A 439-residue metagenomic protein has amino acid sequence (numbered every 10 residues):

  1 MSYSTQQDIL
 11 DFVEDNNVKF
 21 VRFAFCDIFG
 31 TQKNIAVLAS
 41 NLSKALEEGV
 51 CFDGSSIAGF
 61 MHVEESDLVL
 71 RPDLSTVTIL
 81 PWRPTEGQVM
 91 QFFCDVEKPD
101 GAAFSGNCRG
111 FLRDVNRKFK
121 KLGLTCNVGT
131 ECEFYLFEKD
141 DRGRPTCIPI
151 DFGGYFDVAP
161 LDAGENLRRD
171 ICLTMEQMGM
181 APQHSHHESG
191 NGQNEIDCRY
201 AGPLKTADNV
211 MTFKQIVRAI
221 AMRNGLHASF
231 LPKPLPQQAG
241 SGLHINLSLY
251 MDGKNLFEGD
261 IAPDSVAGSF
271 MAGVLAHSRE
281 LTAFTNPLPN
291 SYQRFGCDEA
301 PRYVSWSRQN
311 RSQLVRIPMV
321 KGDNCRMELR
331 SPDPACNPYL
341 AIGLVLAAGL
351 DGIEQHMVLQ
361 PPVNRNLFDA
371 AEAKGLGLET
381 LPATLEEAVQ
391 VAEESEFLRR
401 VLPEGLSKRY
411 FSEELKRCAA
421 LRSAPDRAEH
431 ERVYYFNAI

Functional and structural regions predicted by a protein language model:
M1-I439: Glycine-rich, acidic/polar active-site loops that bind/position phosphate-bearing ligands
